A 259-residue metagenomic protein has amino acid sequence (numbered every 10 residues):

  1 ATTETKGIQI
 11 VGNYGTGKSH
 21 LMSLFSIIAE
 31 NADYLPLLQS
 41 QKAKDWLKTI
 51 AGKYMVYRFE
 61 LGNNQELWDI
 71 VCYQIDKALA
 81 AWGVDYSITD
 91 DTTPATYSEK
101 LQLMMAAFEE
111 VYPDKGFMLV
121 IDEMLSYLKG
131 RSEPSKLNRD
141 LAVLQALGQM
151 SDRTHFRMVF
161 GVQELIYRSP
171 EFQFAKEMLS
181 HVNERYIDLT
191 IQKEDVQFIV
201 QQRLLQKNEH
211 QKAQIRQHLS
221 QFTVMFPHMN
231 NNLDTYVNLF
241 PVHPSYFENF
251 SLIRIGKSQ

Functional and structural regions predicted by a protein language model:
E4, I8, S26-M55, W82-E99 (+1 more regions): Flexible phosphate/Mg2+-sensing switch loops adjacent to catalytic phosphate-binding sites
K18: Conserved lysine of the Walker
L21, F25: Hydrophobic positions on the alpha1 helix immediately C-terminal to the Walker A/P-loop
M55-Q65: A short hydrophobic beta-strand->loop->alpha-helix junction that borders the nucleotide-binding pocket of P-loop NTPases
L103-Y112, R139-M158, N183-R185, R203: Substrate-engagement module of ASCE P-loop NTPases
F108-L137: Conserved P-loop NTPase "ATPase switch" module shared by AAA+ and STAND
M118-D122, H155-E164: Structural recognition of the conserved hydrophobic beta-strand(s) that form the central parallel beta-sheet of P-loop
R168-Q259: Amphipathic alpha-helical segments of the small helical/lid subdomains adjacent to P-loop NTPase cores
